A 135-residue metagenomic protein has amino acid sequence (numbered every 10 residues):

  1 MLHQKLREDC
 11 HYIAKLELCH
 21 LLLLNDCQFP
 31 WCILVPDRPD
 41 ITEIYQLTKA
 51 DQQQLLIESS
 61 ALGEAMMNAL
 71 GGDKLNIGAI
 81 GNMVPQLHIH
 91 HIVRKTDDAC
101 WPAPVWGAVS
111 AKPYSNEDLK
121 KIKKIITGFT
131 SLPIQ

Functional and structural regions predicted by a protein language model:
M1-L87, H91-Q135: HIT superfamily nucleotide-processing domains
